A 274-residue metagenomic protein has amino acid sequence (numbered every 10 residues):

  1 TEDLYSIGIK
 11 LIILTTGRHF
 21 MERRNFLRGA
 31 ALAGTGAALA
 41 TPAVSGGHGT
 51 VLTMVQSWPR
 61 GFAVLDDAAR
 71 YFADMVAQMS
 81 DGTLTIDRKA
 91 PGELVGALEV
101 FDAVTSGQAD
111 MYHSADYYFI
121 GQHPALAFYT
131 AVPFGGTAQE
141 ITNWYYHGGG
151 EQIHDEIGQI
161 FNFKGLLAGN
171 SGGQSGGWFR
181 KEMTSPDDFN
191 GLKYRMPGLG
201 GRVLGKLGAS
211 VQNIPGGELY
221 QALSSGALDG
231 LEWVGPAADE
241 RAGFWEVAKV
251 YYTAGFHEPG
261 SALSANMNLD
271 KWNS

Functional and structural regions predicted by a protein language model:
T1-N25: N-terminal secretory signal peptides
E22-I141, E151-S274: N-terminal secretory/targeting leader peptides
